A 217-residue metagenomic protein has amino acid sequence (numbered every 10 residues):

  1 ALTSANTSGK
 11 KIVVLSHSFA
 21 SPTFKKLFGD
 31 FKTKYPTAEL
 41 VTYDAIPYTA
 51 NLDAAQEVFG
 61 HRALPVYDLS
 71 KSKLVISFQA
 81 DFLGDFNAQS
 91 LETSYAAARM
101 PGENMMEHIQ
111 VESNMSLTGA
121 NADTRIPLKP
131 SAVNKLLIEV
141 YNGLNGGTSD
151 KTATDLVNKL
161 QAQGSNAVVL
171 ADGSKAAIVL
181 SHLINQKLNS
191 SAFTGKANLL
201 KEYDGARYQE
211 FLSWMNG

Functional and structural regions predicted by a protein language model:
A1-G217: Cofactor-pocket helix-loop regions in the catalytic cores of large enzyme subunits
